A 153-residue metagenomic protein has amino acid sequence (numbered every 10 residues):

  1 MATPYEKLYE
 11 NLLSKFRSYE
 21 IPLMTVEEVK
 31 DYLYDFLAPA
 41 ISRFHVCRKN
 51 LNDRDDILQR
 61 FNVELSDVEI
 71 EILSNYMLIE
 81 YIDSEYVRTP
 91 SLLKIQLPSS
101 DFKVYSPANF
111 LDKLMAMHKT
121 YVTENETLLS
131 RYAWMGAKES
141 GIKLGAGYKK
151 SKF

Functional and structural regions predicted by a protein language model:
M1-L65, T127-W134, E139-F153: Conserved short "hinge" loops at termini or chain/domain junctions
D31-A108: Divalent metal-cofactor coordination and adjacent catalytic microenvironments
Y105-K138: Polybasic, proline/glycine-rich intrinsically disordered low-complexity segments
